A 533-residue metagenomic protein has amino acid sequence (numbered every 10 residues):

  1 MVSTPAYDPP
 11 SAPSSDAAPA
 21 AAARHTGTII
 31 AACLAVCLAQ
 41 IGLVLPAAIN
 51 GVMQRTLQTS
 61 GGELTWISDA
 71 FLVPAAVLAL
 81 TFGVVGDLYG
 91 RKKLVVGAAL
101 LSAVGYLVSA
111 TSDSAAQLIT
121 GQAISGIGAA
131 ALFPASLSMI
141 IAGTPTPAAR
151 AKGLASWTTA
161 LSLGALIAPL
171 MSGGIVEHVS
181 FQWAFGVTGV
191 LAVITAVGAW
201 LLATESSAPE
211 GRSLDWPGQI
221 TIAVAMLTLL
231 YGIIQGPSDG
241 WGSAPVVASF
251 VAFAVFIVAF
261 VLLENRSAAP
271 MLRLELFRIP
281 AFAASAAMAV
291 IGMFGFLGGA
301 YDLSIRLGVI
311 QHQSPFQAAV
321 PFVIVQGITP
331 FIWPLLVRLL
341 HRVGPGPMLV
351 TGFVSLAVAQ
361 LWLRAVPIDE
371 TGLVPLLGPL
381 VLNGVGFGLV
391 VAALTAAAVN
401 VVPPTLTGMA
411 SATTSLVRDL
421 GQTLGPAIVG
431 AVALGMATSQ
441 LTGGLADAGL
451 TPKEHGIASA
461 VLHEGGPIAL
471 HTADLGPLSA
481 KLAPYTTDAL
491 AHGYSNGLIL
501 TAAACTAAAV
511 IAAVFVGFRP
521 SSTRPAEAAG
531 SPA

Functional and structural regions predicted by a protein language model:
M1-A39: Cytosolic juxtamembrane N-terminal segment immediately preceding the first transmembrane helix of multi-pass
P10-S11, R418-V516, S522-T523, E527-A533: Hydrophobic transmembrane architecture of multi-pass small-molecule transporters
H25-G42, P46-A48, G61, V187 (+5 more regions): 12-transmembrane solute porter fold
I49-V77, Q117, Q311, F316-Q317: Extracellular/periplasmic helix-loop-helix junction of adjacent transmembrane segments in MFS-like secondary
Q58, G90, T111-A116, V179 (+3 more regions): Helix-breaking motifs and short loop linkers at transmembrane-helix boundaries and internal kinks in secondary membrane
D69-G83, F133-L137, V323-L336: Central cavity-lining transmembrane alpha-helices of secondary-active solute carriers, predominantly the Major
A79, G83-P217: Helix-loop-helix hairpins in multi-pass membrane proteins, especially solute transporters
G189-A208, A223-Q235, F253-R266, I511-R519: C-terminal membrane-cytosol helix-exit motif in multi-pass small-molecule transporters
